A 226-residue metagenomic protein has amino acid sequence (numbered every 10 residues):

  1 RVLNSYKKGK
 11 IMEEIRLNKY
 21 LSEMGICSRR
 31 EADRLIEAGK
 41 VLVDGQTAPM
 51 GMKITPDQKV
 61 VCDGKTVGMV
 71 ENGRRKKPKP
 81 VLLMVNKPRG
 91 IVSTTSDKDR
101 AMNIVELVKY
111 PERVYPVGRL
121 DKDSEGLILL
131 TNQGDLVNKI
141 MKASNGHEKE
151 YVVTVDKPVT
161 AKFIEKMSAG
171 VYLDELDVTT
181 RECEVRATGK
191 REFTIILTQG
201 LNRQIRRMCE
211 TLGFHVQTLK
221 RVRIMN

Functional and structural regions predicted by a protein language model:
R1-I11: Short, Lys/Arg-enriched N-terminal segments with co-localized hydrophobic residues within the first ~10-30 amino acids
M12-N226: Basic, flexible Lys/Arg- and Gly-enriched helix-loop patches that mediate nucleic-acid binding at interfaces with rRNA
